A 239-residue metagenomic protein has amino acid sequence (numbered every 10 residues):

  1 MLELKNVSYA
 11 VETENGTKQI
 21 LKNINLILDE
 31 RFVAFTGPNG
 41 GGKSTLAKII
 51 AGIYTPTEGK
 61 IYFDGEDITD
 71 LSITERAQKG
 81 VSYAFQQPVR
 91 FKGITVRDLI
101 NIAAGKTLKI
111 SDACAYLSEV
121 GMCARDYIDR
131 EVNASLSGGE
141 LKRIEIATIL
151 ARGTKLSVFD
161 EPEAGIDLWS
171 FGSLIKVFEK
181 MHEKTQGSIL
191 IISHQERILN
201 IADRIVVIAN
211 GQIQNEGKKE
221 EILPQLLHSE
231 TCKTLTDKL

Functional and structural regions predicted by a protein language model:
L2, Q19-N23: Conserved structural motif at the start of ABC-family nucleotide-binding domains
T36-P38: The feature captures the beta-strand-to-loop junction immediately N-terminal to the Walker
A51: Helix-to-loop junction immediately C-terminal to a conserved catalytic motif
T55, D67-S82, L226: ABC ATPase NBD coupling module
G59-E66, D112: Conserved ABC transporter NBD signature motif
Q87, G93-K109: Q-loop/switch helix immediately C-terminal to the Walker
V158-P162, W169: Walker B catalytic motif
